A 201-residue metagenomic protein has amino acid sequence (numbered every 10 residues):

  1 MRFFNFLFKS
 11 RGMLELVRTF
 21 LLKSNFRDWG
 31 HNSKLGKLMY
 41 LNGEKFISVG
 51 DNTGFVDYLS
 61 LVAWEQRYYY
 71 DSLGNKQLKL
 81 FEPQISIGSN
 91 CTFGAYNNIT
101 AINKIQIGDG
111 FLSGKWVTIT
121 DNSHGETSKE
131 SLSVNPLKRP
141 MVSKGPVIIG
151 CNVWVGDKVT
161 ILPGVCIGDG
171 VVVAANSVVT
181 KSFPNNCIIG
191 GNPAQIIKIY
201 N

Functional and structural regions predicted by a protein language model:
M1-N42, F46: Extended, small-residue-rich solenoid/repeat segments and analogous flexible loops that form exposed scaffolds
H31, D51, D109, C151 (+2 more regions): Short acidic capping loops at alpha-helix termini that bridge into adjacent secondary structure
H31-N32, Y58, N90, D169: Long, low-complexity, intrinsically disordered polar/charged segments
K34, G54, L112, W154 (+2 more regions): Short-chain dehydrogenase/reductase
L35, V117, L137, A175 (+2 more regions): Alpha-helix boundary/capping detector
K37, A95, A101, A175 (+1 more regions): A secondary-structure boundary/capping signal
N42-I161, Y200-N201: Flexible, glycine/small-residue-enriched loop-and-beta-strand segment within the central core of proteins
T160-I197: C-terminal/domain-terminus segments
